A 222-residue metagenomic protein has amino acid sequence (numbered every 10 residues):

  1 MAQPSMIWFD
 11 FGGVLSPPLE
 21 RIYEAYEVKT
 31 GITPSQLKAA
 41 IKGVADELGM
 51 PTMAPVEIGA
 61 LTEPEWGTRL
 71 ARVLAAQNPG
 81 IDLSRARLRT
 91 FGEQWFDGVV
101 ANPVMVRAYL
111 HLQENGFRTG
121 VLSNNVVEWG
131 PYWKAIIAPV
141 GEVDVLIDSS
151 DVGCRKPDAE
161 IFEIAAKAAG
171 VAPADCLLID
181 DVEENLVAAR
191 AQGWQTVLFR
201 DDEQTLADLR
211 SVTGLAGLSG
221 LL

Functional and structural regions predicted by a protein language model:
M1-F9, L110, L122, V126-L222: Asp-based, Mg2+/Mn2+-dependent phosphohydrolase catalytic module
A2-R107, E114, V126: N-terminal helical cap/lid subdomain that shapes the substrate entry/recognition surface in HAD-like hydrolases
R118: Short beta-strand/loop segments at the ligand-binding rim of alpha/beta enzyme cores
